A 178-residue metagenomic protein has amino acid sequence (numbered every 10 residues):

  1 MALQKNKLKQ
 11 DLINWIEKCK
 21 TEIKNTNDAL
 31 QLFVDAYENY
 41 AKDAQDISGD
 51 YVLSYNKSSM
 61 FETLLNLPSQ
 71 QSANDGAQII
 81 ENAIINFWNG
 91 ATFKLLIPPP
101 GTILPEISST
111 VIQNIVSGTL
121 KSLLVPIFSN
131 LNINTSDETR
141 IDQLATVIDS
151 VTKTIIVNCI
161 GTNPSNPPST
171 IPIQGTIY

Functional and structural regions predicted by a protein language model:
M1-Y178: Extracellular "spike/adhesin" assembly and maturation modules and analogous cytosolic coiled-coil scaffolds
